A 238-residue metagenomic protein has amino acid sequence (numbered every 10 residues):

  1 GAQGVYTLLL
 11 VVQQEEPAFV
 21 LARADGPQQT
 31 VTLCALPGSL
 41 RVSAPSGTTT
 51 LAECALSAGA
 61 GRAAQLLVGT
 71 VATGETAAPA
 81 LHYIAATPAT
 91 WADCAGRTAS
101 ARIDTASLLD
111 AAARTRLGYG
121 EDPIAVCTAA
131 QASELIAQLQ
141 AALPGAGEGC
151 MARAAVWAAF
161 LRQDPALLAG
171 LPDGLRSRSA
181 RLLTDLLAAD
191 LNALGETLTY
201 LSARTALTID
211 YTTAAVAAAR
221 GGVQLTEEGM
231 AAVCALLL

Functional and structural regions predicted by a protein language model:
G1-L238: Non-catalytic, solvent-exposed segments at the cell envelope interface
